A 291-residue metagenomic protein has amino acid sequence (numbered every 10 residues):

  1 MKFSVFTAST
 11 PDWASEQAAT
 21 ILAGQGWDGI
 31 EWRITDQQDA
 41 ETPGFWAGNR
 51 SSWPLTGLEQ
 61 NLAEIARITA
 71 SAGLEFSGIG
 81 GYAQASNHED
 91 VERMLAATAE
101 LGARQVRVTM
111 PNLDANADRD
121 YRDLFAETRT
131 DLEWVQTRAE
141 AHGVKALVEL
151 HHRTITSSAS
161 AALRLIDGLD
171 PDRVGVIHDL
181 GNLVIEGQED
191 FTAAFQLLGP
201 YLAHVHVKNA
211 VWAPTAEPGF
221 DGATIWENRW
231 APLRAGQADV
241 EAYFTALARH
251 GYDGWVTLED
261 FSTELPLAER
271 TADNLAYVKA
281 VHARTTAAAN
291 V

Functional and structural regions predicted by a protein language model:
K2, E16-A19, A23, W134-Q237 (+1 more regions): Acidic/histidine-rich catalytic cores of soluble enzymes
V5, L22, I30, T69 (+7 more regions): Conserved, mostly hydrophobic/aromatic
F6-T10, R33-Q37, G81-Q84, P111-L113 (+4 more regions): Active-site beta-loop-alpha junctions enriched in small/polar residues
E16-Q37, L101-G102: Catalytic domains of carbohydrate-active enzymes, especially glycoside hydrolases
Q17, E64, I68-H178, I185 (+1 more regions): Active-site acidic/histidine proton-transfer and metal-coordination neighborhood in alpha/beta enzyme cores
W27, A103, L202, Y252-D253: A structural motif
E31-E64, N116: Glycine-rich, proline-tolerant flexible connector loops at the mouths of alpha/beta enzymes
L267-N290: C-terminal helical cap(s) of enzyme catalytic domains, especially alpha/beta-barrels
